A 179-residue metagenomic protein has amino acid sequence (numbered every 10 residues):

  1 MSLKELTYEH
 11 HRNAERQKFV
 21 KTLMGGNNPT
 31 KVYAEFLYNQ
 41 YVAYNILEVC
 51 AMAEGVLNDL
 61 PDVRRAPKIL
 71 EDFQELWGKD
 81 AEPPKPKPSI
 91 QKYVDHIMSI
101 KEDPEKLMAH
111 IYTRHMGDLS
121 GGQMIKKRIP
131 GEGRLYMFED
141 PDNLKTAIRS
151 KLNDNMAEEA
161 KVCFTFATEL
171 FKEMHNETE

Functional and structural regions predicted by a protein language model:
M1-E179: Metal- and O2-centered redox machinery and metal/ROS homeostasis
